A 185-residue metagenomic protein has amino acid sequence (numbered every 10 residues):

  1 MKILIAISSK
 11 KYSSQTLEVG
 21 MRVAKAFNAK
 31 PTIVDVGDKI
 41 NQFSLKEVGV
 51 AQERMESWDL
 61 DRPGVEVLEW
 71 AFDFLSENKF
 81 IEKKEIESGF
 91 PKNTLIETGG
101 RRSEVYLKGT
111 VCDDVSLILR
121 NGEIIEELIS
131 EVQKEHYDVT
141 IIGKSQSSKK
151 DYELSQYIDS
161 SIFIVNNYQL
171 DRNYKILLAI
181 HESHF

Functional and structural regions predicted by a protein language model:
M1-D61, S76, K83, Y157 (+1 more regions): Small/aliphatic-rich secondary-structure junction motif
K11, L17-V19, L117-K175: Gly/Ser-rich helix-loop-strand patches that form or flank binding pockets for ribonucleotide-derived cofactors
I40-N41, P91-K92, S148: Short secondary-structure capping/turn micro-motifs that flank functional sites
D61-L68, G99-G100: Well-ordered, non-membrane alpha-helical segments in soluble/globular domains
D73-T140: Structural beta-alpha unit
